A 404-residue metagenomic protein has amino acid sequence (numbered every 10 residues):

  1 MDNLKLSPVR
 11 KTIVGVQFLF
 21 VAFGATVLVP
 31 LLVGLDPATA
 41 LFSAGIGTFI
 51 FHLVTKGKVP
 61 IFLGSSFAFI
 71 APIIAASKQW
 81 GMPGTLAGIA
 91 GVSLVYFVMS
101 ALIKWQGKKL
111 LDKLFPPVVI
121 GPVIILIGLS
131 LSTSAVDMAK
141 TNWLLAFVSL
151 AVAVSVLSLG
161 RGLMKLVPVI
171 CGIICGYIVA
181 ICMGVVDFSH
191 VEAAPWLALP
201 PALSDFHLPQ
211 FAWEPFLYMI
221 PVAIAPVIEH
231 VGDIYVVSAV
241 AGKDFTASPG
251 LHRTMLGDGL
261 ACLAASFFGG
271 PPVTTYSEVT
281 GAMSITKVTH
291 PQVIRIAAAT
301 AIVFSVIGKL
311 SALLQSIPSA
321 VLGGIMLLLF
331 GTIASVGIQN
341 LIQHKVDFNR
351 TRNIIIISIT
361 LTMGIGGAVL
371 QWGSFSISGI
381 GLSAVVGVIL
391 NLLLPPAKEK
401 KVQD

Functional and structural regions predicted by a protein language model:
M1-I13, F188-L203, A239-A247, R253-T254 (+1 more regions): Intrinsically disordered, low-complexity non-transmembrane regions of multi-pass membrane transporters
D2, L6-V9, L31-H52, K58 (+1 more regions): Membrane-embedded helical hairpins/re-entrant loop segments and their flanking transmembrane helices within multi-pass
T12-A22, L145-S149, V167-P168, P200-D233 (+1 more regions): Hydrophobic, membrane-embedded alpha-helices of multi-pass small-molecule transporters
V14-G47, H52, V59-G84: Transmembrane helix-boundary motif of multi-pass solute transporters/channels
G24-V27, A151-V156, V167, D187-W196 (+2 more regions): Juxtamembrane interface elements at the cytosolic ends of transmembrane helices in multi-pass membrane proteins
L35-L41, G57-F69, L111-I120, K165-I170 (+6 more regions): Short, non-helical or kinked segments that cap or interrupt transmembrane helices
P72-W80, L157, V279-I294, T300-S305: Interfacial segments of multi-pass membrane proteins
Q79-V191, A298-Q403: Membrane-embedded alpha-helical modules
